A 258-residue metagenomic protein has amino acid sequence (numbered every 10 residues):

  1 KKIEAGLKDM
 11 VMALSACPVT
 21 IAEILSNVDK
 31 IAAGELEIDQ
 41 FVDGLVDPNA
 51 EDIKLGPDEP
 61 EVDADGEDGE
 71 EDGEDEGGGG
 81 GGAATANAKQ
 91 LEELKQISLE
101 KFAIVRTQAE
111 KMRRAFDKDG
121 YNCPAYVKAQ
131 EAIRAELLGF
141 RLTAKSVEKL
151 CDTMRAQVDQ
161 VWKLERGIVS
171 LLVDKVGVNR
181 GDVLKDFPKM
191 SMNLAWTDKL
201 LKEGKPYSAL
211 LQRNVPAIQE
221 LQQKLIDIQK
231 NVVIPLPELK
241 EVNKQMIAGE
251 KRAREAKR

Functional and structural regions predicted by a protein language model:
K1-R258: Transcription initiation cofactors for RNA polymerase, centered on bacterial and plant organellar sigma factors
